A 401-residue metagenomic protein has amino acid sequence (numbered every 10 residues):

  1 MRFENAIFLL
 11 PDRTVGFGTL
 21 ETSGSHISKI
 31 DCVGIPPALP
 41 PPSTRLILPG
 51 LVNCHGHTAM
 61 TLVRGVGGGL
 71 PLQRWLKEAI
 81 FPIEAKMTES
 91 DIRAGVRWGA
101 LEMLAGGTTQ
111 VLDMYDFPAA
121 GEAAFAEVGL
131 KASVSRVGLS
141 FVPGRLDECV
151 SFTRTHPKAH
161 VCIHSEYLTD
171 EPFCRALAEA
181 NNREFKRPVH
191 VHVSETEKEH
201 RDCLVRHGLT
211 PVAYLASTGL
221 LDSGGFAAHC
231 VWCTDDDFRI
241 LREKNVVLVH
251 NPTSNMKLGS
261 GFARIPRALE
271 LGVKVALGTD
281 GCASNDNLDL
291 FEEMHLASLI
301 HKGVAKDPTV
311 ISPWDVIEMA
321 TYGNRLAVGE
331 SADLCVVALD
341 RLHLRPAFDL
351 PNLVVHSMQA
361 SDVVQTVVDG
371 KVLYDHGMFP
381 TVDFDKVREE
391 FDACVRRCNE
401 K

Functional and structural regions predicted by a protein language model:
M1-E4, G34-W75, R97, L101-A105: Replace "His-x-His-based motif
M1-G18, S23, C32-V33, T321-K401: Active-site microenvironment of metallo-dependent hydrolases
A6, L20, S25, T44 (+14 more regions): Divalent metal-coordination and catalytic microenvironments
G50-G56, V111-D113, A132-S135, A159-I163 (+4 more regions): Hydrophobic faces of well-ordered beta-strands that scaffold small-molecule active sites in alpha/beta enzyme cores
L62-A94, L101, V128-R136, E197-G224 (+3 more regions): Active-site gating loops and adjacent loop-to-helix segments of metal-dependent hydrolytic enzymes
R64-V128, E148-T155, D392-E400: Alpha-helical scaffold segments that flank or form the walls of functional sites
A120-V231: Metal-coordinating catalytic core of metallo-dependent amide/deamination hydrolases
S217-G224, P266-R341, M358: His/Asp/Glu-enriched, well-ordered alpha-helical/loop segment that forms or immediately abuts the divalent-metal
